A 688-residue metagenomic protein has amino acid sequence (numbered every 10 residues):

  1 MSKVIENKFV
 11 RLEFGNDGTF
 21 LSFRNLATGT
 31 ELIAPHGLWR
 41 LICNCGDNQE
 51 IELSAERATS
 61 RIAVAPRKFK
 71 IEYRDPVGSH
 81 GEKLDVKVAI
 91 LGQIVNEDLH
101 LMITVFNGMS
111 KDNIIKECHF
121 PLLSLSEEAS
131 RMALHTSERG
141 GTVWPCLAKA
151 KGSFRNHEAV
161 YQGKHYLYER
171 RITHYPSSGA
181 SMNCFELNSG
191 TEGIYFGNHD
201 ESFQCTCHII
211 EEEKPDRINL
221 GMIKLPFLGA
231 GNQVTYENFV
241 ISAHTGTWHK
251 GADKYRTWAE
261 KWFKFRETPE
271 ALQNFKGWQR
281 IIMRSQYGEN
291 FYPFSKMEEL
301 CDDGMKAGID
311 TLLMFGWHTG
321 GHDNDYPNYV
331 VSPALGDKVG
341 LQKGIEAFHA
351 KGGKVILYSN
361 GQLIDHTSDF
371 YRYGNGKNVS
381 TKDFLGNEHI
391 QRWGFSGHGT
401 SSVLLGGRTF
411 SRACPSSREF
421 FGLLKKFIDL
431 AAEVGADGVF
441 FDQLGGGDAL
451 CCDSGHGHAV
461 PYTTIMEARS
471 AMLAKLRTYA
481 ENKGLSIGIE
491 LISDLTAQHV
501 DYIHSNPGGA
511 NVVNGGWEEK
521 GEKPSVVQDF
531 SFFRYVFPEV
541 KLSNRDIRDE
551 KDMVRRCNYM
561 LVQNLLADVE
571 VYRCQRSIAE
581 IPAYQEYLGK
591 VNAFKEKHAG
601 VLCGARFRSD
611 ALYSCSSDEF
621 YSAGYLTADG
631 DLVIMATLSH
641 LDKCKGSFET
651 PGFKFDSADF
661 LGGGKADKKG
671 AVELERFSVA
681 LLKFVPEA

Functional and structural regions predicted by a protein language model:
E6, Y166-L272, P293-S295, I547-R548: Beta-strand-rich recognition/accessory modules
F9, I103, G231, G304 (+4 more regions): Conserved, mostly hydrophobic/aromatic
V10, E31-A34, W39-C43, D47-A55 (+3 more regions): Polysaccharide-binding surfaces and accessory modules of carbohydrate-active proteins
G221, G231-E237, S470-G662, A671-L674 (+1 more regions): Active-site-proximal substrate-binding groove within the catalytic cores of carbohydrate-active enzymes
Q279, L312-M314, V355-Y358, V439-F441 (+2 more regions): Hydrophobic faces of well-ordered beta-strands that scaffold small-molecule active sites in alpha/beta enzyme cores
I282-G386, E419-L423, T464-K475: Aromatic- and glycine-enriched glycan-recognition loops and surfaces that form the carbohydrate-binding subsites
E289, G340, L357-V434, G509-Q528: Active-site-adjacent "subsite" loops/lids of carbohydrate-active enzymes
S411-Y502, V512-E518: Active-site neighborhood of glycoside hydrolase catalytic domains
